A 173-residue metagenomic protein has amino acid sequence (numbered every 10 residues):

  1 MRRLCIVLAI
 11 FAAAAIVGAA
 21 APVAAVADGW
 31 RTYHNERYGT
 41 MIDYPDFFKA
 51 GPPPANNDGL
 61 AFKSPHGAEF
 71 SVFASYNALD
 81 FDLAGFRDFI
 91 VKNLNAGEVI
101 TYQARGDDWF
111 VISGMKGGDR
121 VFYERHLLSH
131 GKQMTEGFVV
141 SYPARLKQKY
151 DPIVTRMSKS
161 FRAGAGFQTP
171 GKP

Functional and structural regions predicted by a protein language model:
M1-L4: Positively charged n-region of N-terminal signal peptides that target proteins for export
V7-G18: Bacterial N-terminal signal peptides
A20-P22: N-terminal signal peptide c-region/cleavage motif recognized by signal peptidases
V26-E36, P170-K172: Short acidic/polar N-terminal linker immediately downstream of export determinants
A27-T32, N57-G59, A104-S113: Short, hydrophobic/aromatic-rich segments at coil-to-beta transitions
H34-F89, S113-G118: Secretory pathway targeting signatures of secreted, lumenal, and periplasmic proteins
F48, M134-P173: Surface-exposed amphipathic alpha-helical segments
R87-K147: Signature of long, low-cysteine stretches enriched in small and polar/charged residues
